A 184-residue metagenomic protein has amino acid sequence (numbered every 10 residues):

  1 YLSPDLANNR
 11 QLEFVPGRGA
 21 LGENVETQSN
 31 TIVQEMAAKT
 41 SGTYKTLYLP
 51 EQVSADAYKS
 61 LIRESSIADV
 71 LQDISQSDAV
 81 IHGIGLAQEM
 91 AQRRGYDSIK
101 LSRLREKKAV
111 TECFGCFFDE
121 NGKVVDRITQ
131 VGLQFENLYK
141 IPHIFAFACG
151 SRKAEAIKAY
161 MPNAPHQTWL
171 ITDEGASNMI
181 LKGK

Functional and structural regions predicted by a protein language model:
P4-L6, Y96-S102, A159-H166: Short, solvent-exposed amphipathic alpha-helical segments in soluble enzyme and RNA/protein-processing domains
L6-N8, L71-S75, K108-V110, F117-F118 (+2 more regions): Solvent-exposed alpha-helices and their adjacent loops that cap or buttress functional pockets in soluble metabolic
A7-A87, G95-D97: Ligand-binding beta-strand-loop-alpha-helix segment within the catalytic cores of soluble metabolic enzymes
P50-Y58, F117-N121, P142-A146: Short, basic, glycine/proline-bearing loop/turn elements
G85-E89, G150-S151: Short glycine-rich anion-binding loops that position phosphate/pyrophosphate groups of nucleotides and phosphorylated
M90-A91, I180: Glycine/Thr-rich phosphate-binding loops of Rossmann-like dinucleotide-binding domains
R93-K123: Gly/Ser/Thr-rich active-site loops/lids in small-molecule metabolic enzymes that frequently grip phosphoryl groups
E120-K184: ATP/nucleoside-binding phosphotransfer catalytic cores, i.e., glycine-rich phosphate-binding loops
